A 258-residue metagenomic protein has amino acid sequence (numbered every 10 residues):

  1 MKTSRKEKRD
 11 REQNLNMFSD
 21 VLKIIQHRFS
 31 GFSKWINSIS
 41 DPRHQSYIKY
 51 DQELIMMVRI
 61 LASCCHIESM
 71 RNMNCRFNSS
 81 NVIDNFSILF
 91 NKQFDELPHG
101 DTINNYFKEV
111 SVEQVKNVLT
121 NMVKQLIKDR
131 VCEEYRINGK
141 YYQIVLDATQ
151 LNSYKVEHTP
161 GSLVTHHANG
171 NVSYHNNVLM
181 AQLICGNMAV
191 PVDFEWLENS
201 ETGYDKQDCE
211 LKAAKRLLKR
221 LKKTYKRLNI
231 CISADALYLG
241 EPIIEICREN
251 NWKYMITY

Functional and structural regions predicted by a protein language model:
M1-W35, F94: Charged, often Cys/His-bearing segments associated with DNA-binding zinc-finger transcription factors
Q26-M57, K92, N104: Basic, short loop/linker segments at the boundary and entry of helix-turn-helix/winged-helix-like folds
V58, M73, H99, I103 (+5 more regions): Short, conserved catalytic/metal-binding motifs centered on acidic residues
M70-N91: DNA-recognition alpha helix
F86-E109: Major-groove recognition helix of helix-turn-helix-like DNA-binding domains
N104-M188: Active-site-proximal, Lys/Arg-enriched surface segment that forms a nucleic-acid-binding/basic interface patch
H166-L228: Electropositive, glycine- and tryptophan-enriched low-complexity nucleic-acid-binding patches
Y204-Y258: Domain-level cores of phosphate- or acyl-group-handling catalytic modules
